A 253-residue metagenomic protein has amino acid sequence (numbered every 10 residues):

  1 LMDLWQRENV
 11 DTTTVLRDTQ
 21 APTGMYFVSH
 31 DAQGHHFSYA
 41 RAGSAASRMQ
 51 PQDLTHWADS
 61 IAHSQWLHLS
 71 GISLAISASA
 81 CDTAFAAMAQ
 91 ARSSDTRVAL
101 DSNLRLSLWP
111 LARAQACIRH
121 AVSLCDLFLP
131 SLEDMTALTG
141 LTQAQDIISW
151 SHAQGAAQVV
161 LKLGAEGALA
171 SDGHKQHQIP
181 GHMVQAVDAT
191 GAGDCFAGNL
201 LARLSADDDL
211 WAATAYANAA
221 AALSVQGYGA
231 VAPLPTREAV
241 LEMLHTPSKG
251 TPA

Functional and structural regions predicted by a protein language model:
L1-G71, E242-G250: Conserved N-terminal subdomain of the carbohydrate kinase-like
D3-R7, D31-Q33, Q115-I118, D146-I148 (+2 more regions): Short, hinge-like loop/turn segments at secondary-structure boundaries
V10, T96, A230: Short glycine/serine/threonine/alanine-rich loop segments
A32, G43, L104-L106, G164-E166 (+1 more regions): Glycine-rich beta-alpha junction loops
W57, A114, I118, A186: Acidic, amphipathic alpha-helical patches
W66-W150, E166-A168: Conserved beta-alpha-beta core of the PfkB/ribokinase-like small-molecule kinase fold
A89-Q90, G140-A253: Conserved phosphate-binding/catalytic region of the ribokinase-like
